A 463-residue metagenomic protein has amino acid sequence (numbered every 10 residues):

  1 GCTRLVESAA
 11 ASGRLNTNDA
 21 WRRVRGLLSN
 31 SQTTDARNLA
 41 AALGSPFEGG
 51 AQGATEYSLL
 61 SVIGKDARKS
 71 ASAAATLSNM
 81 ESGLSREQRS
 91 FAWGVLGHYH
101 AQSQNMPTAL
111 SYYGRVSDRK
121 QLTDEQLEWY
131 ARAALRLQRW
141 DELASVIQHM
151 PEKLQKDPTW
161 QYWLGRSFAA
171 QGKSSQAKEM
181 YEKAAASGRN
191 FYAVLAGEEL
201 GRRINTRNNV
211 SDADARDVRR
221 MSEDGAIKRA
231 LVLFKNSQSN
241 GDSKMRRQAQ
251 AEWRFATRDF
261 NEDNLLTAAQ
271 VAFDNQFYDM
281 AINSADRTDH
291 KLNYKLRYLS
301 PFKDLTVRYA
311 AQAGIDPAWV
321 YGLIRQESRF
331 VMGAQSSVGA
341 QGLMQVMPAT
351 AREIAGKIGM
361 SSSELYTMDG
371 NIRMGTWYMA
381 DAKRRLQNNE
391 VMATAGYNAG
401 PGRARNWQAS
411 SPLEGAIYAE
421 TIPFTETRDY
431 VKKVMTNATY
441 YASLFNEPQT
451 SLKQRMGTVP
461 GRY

Functional and structural regions predicted by a protein language model:
G1, R25-T33, A40-S45, S174-Y192 (+4 more regions): TPR/TPR-like (Sel1-like) alpha-helical repeat modules
G1-T3, S12-R22, N30-D35, P46-S58 (+8 more regions): Generic helix N-cap/helix-start motif at coil->alpha-helix transitions
T33, A67, M106, W140 (+5 more regions): TPR-repeat structural position
G64, W93-N105, Y112-E152: Alpha-helical adaptor scaffolds
T76-G83, E87-R89, T108-Y113, D118-D124 (+6 more regions): Catalytic glycan-binding domains that act on GlcNAc-containing polysaccharides
K178, A184-L233, S239, L305 (+2 more regions): Extracellular/periplasmic ectodomains of large secreted or surface enzymes and adhesion receptors
